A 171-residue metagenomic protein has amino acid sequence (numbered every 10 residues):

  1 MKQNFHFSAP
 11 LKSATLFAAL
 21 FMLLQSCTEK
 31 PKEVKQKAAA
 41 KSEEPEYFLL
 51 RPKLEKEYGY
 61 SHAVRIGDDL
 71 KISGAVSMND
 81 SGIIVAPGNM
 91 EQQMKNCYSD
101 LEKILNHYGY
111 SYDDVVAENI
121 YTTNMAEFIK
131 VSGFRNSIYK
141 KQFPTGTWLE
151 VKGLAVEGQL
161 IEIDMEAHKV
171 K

Functional and structural regions predicted by a protein language model:
K2-A14: Bacterial N-terminal signal peptides that target proteins for export
L20-K95, S99, K103-Y108, D113 (+1 more regions): N-terminal presequence-like segments and the immediate start of the first folded domain
V116-E118: Surface-exposed aromatic
